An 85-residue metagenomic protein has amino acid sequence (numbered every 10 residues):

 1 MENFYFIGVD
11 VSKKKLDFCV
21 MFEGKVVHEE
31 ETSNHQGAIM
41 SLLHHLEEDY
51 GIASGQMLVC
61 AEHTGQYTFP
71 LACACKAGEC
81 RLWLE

Functional and structural regions predicted by a protein language model:
M1-E85: Phosphate- and other anionic-substrate recognition elements at nucleic-acid/protein interfaces
